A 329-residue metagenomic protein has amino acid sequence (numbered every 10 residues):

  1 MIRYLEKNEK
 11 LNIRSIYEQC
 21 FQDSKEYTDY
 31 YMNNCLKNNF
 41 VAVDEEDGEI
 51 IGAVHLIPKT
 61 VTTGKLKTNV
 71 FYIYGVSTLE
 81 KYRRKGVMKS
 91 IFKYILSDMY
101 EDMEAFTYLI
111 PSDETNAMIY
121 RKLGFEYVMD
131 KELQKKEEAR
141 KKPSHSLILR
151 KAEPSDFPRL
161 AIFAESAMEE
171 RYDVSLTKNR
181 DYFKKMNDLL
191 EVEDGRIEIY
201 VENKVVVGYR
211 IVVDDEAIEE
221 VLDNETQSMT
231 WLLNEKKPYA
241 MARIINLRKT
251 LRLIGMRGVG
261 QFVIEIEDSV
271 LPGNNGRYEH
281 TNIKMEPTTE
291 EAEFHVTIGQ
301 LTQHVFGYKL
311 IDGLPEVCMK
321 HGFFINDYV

Functional and structural regions predicted by a protein language model:
M1-P58, T68-Y72, E138-R180, D215-E216: Short amphipathic alpha-helix that is part of the acyltransferase structural core
T68-E80, D215-T226: Conserved acetyl-CoA binding element of GNAT-fold acetyltransferases
T78, R84-S97, K122, D223-L232: Conserved acetyl-CoA-binding loop-helix of GNAT-fold acetyltransferases
F92, M99-S112, T230-W231, E235-A240: Conserved GNAT acetyl-CoA-binding A-motif
M103-F106, S112-D130: Conserved active-site alpha-helix within GNAT-family acetyltransferase domains
E126-N224, M229-G260: Amide-forming acyltransferase catalytic core, primarily the GNAT-like/NAT-type and related acyltransferase folds
L233-V329: C-terminal functional modules
